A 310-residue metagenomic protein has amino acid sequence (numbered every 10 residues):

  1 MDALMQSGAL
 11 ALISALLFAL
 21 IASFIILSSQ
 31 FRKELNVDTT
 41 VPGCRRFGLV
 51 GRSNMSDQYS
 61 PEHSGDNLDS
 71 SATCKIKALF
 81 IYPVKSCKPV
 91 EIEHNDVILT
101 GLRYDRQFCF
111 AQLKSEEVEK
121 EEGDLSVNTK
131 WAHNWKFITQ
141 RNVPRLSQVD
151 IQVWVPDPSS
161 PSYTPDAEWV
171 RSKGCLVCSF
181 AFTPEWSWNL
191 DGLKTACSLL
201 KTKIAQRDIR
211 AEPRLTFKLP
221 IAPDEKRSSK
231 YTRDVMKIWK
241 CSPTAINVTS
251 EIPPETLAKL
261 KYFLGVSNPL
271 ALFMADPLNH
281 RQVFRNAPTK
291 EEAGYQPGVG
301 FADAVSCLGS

Functional and structural regions predicted by a protein language model:
D2-S310: Electropositive, beta-rich accessory/interaction domains or terminal extensions that provide binding surfaces
